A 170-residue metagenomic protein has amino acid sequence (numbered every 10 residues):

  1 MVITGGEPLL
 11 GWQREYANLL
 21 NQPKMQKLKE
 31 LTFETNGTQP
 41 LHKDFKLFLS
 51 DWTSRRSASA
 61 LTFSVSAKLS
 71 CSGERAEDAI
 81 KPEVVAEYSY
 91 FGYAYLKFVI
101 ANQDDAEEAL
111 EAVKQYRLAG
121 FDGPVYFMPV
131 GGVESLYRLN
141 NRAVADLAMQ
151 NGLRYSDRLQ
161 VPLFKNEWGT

Functional and structural regions predicted by a protein language model:
M1-I3: Glycine/small-residue-rich loop that forms an oxyanion/phosphate-binding "nest" at active or ligand-binding sites
G6: Active-site neighborhood of divalent metal-dependent phosphoester/pyrophosphate hydrolases
L9-T170: Conserved AdoMet/S-adenosylmethionine-binding subsite of the radical SAM
